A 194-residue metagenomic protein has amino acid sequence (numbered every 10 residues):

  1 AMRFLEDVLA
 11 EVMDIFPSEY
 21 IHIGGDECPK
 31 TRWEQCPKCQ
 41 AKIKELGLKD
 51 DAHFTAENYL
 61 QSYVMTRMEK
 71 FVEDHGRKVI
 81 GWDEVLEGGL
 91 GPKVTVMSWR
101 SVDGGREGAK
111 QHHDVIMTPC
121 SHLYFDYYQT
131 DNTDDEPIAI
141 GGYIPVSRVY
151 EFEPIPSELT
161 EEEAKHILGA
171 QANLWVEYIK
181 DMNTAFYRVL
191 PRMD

Functional and structural regions predicted by a protein language model:
A1-R77: Substrate-binding cleft of carbohydrate-active enzyme catalytic domains
K78-V94, S98-D194: Flexible, acidic glycine-rich loops studded with aromatic residues
